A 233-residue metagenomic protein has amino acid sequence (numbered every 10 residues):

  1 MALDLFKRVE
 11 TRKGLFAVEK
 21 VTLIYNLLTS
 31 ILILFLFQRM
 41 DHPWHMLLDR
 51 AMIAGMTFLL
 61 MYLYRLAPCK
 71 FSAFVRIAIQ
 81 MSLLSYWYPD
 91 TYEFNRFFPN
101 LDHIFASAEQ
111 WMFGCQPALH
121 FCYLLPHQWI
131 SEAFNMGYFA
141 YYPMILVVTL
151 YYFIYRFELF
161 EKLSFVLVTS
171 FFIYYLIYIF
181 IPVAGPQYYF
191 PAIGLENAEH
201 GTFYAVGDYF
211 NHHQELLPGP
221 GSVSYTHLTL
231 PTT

Functional and structural regions predicted by a protein language model:
M1-G221: Terminal transmembrane helix and immediately flanking juxtamembrane interfaces of multi-pass membrane proteins
T226-T232: Conserved small/polar residues in nucleotide/adenosyl-binding loops
